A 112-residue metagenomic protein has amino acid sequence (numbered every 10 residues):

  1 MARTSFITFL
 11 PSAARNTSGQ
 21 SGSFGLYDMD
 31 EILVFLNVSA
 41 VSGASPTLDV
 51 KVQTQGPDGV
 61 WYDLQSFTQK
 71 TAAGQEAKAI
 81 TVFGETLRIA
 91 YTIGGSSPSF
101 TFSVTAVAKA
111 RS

Functional and structural regions predicted by a protein language model:
M1-N16, V107-S112: Short, intrinsically disordered N-terminal pre-domain segments
A2-T8, D58-F67: Surface-exposed loop/edge segments in extracytoplasmic proteins
F9-Y27, S39-T47, Q69-K78, G94-S99: Surface-exposed ligand/attachment interfaces on beta-rich extracellular proteins
D30-L36, T81-F102: Noncatalytic modules at the cell exterior or secretory-pathway interfaces, chiefly beta-strand-rich lectin/adhesion
I32-L33, K51, V60, Q65 (+1 more regions): Intrinsically disordered, low-complexity regions of eukaryotic proteins
G43-D58: Short, surface-exposed beta-strand/strand-loop-strand elements in extracellular ectodomains
V50, F67, F102-A106: "Short basic amphipathic alpha-helical interaction patches in structured regions
V52-G56, I93, A108-A110: Residue-level signal for short segments within beta-strands and strand-turn junctions of well-structured beta-sheet
